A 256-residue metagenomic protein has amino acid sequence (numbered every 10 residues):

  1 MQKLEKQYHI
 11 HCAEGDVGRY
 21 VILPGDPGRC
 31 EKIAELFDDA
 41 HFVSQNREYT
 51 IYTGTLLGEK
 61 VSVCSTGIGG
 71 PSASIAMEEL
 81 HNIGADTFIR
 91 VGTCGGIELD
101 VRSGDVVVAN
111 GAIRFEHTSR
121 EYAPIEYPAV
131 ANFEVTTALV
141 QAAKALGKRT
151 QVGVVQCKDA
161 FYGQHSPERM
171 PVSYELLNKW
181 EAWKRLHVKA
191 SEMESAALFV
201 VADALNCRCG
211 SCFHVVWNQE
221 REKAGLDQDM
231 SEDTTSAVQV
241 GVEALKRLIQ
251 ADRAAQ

Functional and structural regions predicted by a protein language model:
M1-A138: Metabolite-binding pocket within alpha/beta catalytic cores that recognizes anionic/polar moieties
P27, G95, Q156-Y162, A197 (+2 more regions): Glycine-rich beta-alpha junction loops
A40-Q45, G147-V154, Q250-Q256: Flexible, glycine/charged-enriched surface loops at secondary-structure junctions
D86-T87, K189, R208: Short acidic/polar active-site loop segments enriched in Thr and Asp
V130-H187: Active-site rim beta-loop-alpha module in soluble metabolic enzymes
A138-L146, V201, V240-A251: Generic non-transmembrane alpha-helical segments
A196-M230: Zn-dependent metallopeptidase/amidohydrolase metal-coordination segment
Q219-Q256: His/Asp/Glu-rich mid-to-C-terminal helical/loop segments that flank catalytic regions of hydrolases
